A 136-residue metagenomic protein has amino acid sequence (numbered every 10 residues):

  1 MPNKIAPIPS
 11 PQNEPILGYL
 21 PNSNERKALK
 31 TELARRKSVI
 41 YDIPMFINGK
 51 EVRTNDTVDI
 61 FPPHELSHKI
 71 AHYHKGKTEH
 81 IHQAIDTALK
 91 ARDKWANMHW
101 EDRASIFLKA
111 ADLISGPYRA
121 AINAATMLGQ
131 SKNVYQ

Functional and structural regions predicted by a protein language model:
M1-I70, K90: Hydrophobic face of amphipathic alpha-helices that form TPR/SEL1-like repeat modules and related alpha-solenoid
N55, F61, L66-Q136: Glycine-rich loop-to-alpha-helix module at the N-terminal edge of alpha/beta enzyme cores
